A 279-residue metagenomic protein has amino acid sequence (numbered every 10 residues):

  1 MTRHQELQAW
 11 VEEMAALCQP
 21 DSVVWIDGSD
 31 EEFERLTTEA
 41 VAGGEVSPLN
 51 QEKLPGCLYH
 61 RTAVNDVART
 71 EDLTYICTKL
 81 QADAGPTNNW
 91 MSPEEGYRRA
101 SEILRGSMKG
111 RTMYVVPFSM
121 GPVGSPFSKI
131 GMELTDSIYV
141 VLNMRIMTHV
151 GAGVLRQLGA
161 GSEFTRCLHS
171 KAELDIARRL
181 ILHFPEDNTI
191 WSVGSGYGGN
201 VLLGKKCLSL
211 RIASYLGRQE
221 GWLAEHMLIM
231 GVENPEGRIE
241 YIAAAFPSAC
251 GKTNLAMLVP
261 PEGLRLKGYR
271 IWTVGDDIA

Functional and structural regions predicted by a protein language model:
M1-C250, P260-A279: Conserved internal helical-beta-strand scaffold that buttresses enzyme catalytic cores
L255: Hydrophobic positions on the alpha1 helix immediately C-terminal to the Walker A/P-loop
